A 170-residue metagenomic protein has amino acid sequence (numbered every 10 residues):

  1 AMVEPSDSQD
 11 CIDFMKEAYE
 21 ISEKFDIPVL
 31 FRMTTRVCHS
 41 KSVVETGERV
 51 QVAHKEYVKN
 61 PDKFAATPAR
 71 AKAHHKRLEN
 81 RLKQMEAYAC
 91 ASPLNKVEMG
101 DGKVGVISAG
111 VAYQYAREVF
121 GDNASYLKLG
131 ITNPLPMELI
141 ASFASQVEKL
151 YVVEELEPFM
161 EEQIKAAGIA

Functional and structural regions predicted by a protein language model:
S6-A170: Flexible, low-complexity linker and terminal segments
